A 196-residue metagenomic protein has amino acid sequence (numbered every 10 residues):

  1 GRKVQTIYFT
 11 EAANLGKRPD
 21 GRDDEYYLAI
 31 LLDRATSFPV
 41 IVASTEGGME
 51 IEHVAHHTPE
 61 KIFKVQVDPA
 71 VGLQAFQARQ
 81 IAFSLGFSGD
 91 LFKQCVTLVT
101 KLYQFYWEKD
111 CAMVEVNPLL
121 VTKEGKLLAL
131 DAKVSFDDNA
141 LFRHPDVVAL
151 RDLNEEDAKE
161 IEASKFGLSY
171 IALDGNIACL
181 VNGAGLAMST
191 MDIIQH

Functional and structural regions predicted by a protein language model:
G1-Y8, A12-E115, L120-H196: ATP-dependent carboxylate/acyl-activation modules
